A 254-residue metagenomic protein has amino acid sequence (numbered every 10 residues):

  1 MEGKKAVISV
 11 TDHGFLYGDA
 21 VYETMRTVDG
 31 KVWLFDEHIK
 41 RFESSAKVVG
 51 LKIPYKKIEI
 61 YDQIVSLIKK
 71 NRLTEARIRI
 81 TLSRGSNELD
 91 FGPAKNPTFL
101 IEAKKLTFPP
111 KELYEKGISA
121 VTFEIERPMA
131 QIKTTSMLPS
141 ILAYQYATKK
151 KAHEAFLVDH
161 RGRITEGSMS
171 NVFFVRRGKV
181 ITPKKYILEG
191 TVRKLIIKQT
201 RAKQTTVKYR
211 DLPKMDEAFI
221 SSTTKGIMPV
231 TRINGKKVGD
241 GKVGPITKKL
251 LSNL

Functional and structural regions predicted by a protein language model:
M1-S66, D90-L254: Helix-start/capping segments and mature chain N-termini
I60-E88: Short, acidic/charged, Gly/Pro-enriched secondary-structure junctions
